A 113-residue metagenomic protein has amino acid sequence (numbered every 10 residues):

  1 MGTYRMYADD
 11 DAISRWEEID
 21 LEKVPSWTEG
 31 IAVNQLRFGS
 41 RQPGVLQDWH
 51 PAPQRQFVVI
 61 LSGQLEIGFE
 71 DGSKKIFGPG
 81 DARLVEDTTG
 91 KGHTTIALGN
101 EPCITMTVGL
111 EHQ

Functional and structural regions predicted by a protein language model:
M1-S40: A short, N-terminal "cap"/entry segment at the start of jelly-roll beta-barrel domains of the cupin/DSBH fold
D9-D11, L61, E70: Short, ordered coil/turn segments that flank beta-strands lining enzyme active or ligand-binding pockets
D20-V24, N34-A52, E86-G90, H112-Q113: Conserved short histidine dyad/triad with adjacent acidic residue
S26-G30, L46-A52, G68-F69, K75-I76 (+1 more regions): Short histidine-centered beta-strand/loop micro-motifs that create catalytic or ligand/metal-coordination sites
S40-R41, P51-I67, G109: Short, conserved beta-strand element in jelly-roll/cupin
L46-Q47, Q64-G68, A82, Q113: Short beta-strand segments in beta-sandwich/barrel cores
E70-T88: Short acidic-glycine-tyrosine-enriched beta hairpin
L84-T88, T94, L98-Q113: A short hydrophobic beta-strand segment most commonly corresponding to one strand of the jelly-roll/cupin
